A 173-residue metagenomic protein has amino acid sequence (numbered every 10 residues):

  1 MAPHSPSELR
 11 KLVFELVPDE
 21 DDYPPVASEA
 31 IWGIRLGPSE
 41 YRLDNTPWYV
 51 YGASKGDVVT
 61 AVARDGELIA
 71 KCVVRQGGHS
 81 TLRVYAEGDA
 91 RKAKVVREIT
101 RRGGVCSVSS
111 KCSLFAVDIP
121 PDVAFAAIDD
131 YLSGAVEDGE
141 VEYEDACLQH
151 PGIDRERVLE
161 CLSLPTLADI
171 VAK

Functional and structural regions predicted by a protein language model:
M1-P25: Extended boundary segments
R35-N45: Short, structured beta-strand/loop micro-motifs enriched in basic residues and often containing a Trp
R64-Q76: Short, Lys/Arg- and Gly-enriched loop/turn segments at beta-strand edges
V74-G88, F115-V117: Short glycine-/aliphatic-rich beta-strand segments at the starts of folded cytosolic domains
V123-D129, I153-K173: Short, low-order "capping/linker" segments at domain edges
